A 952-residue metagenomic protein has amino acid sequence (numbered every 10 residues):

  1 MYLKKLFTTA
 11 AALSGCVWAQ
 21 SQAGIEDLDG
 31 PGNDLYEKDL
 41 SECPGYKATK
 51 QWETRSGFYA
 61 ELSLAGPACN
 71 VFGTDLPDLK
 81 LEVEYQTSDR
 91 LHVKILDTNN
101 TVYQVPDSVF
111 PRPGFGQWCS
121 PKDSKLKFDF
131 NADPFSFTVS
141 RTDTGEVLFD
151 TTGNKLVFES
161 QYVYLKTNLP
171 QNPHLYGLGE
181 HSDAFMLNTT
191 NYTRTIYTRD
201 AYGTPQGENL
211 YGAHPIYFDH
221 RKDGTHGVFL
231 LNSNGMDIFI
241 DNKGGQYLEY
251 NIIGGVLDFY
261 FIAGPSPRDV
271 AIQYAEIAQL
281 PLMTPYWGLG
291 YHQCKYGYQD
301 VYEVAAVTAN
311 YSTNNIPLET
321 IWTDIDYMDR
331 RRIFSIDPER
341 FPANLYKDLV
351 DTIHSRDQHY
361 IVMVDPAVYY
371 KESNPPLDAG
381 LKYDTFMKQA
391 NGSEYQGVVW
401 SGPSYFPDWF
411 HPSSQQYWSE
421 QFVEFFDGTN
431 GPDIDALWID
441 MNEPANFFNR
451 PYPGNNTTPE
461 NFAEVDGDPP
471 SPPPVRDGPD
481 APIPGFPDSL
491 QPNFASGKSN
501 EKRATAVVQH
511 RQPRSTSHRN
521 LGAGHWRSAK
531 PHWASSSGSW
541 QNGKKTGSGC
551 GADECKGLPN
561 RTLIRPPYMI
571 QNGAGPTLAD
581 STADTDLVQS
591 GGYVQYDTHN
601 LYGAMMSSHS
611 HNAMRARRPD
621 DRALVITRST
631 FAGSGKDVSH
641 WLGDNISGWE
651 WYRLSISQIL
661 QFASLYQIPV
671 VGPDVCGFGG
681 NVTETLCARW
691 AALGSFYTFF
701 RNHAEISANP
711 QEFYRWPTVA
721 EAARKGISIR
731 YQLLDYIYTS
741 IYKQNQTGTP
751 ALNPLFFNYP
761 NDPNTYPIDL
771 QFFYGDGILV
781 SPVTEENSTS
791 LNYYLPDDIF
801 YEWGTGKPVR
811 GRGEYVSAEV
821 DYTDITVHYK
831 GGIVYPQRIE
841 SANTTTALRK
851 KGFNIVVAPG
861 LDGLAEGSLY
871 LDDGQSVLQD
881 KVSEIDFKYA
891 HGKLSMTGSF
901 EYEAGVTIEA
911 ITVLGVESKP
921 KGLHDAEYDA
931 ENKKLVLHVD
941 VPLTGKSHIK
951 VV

Functional and structural regions predicted by a protein language model:
M1-Q22: Fungal secretory targeting signals
S21-Y59, G145-D824, K830: Catalytic-domain carbohydrate-binding cleft regions of carbohydrate-active enzymes
D29-L62, D75-D123: A low-complexity, Ser/Thr/Gly/Pro-enriched, surface-exposed linker/loop concept that marks segments flanking
P31-S41, G57, D200, T204 (+2 more regions): Accessory, solvent-exposed terminal regions and/or long lumenal/extracellular loops of proteins
A60-L62, V83, V93-I95, K125 (+3 more regions): Short, well-ordered beta-strand segments enriched in hydrophobic/aromatic residues
L79, T789-T805, V906-L923: Beta-strand-rich binding/interaction modules
V105-G114, W803-Y822, P920-D940: Solvent-exposed beta-strand/loop surfaces of large extracellular or lumenal domains
K122-F158: Hydrophobic or amphipathic alpha-helical targeting/insertion segments
